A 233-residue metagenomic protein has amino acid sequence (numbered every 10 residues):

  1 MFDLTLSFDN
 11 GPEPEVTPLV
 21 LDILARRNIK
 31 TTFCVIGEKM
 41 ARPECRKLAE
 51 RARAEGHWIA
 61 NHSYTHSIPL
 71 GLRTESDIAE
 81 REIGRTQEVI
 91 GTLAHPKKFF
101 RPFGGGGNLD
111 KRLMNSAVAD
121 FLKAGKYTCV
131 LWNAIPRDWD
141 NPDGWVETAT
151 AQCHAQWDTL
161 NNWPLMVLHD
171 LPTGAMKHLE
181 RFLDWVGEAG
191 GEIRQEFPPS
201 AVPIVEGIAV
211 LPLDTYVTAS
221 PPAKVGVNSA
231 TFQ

Functional and structural regions predicted by a protein language model:
M1-K97, E192: Active-site beta->alpha N-cap acidic-glycine motif
D3, F8, H57-N61, F99 (+4 more regions): Bulky hydrophobic/aromatic packing residues
R26-T31, K39-A41, T173-Q233: C-terminal domain-boundary segment and adjacent tail
I36-G37, R101-F103, P199-S200: Short, solvent-exposed turn/loop segments enriched in Gly/Ser/Thr/Pro and often Arg
A41-E44, T65-A189, G207: Catalytic domains of cell-wall/extracellular-matrix polysaccharide-remodeling enzymes, centered on de-N-acetylation
A52-W58, V89-K97, L122-K126, A155 (+1 more regions): Structural recognition of alpha->loop->beta junctions
H62, W132, E196-P199: Conserved beta-strand termini and adjacent loop/short-helix elements that scaffold enzyme active sites in alpha/beta
